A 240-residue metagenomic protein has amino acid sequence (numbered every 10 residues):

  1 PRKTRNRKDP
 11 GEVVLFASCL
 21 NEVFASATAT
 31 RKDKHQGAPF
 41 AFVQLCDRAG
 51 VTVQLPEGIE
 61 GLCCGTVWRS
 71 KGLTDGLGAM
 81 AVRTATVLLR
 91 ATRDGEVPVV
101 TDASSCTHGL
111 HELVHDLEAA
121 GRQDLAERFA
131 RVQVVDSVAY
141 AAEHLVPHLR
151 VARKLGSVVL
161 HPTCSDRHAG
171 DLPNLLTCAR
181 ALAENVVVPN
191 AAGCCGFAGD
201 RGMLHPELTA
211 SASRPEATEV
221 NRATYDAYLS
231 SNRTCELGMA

Functional and structural regions predicted by a protein language model:
P1-A240: Iron-sulfur cluster-binding electron-transfer modules in prokaryotic oxidoreductases
